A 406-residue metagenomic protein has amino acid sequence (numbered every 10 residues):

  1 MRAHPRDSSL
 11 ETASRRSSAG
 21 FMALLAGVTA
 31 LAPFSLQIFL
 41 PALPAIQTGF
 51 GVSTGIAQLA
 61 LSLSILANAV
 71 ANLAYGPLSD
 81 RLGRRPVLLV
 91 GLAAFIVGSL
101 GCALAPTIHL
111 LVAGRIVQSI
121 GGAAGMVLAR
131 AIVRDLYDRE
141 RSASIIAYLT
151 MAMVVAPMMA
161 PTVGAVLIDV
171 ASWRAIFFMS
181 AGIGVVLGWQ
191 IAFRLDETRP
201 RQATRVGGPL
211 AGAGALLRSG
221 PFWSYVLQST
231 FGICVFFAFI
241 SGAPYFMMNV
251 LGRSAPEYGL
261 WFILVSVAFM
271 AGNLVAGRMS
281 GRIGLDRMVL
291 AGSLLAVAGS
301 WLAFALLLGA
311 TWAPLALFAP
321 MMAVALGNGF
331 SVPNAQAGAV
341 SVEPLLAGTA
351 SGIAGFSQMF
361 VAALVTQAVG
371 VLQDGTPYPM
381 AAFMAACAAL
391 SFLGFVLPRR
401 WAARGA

Functional and structural regions predicted by a protein language model:
D7-S14, D196-V226: Juxtamembrane intracellular "pre-TM" segments in multi-pass secondary transporters
A42-V70: Extracellular/periplasmic helix-loop-helix junction of adjacent transmembrane segments in MFS-like secondary
A45, L73-P77, R81, V166 (+1 more regions): Membrane-interface helix termini in secondary transporters
G49-G51, G83, L104-L110, G121 (+3 more regions): Helix-breaking motifs and short loop linkers at transmembrane-helix boundaries and internal kinks in secondary membrane
V70-H109: Conserved MFS/SLC helix-loop-helix module at the cytosolic interface between two early adjacent transmembrane helices
A94-G101, H109-V117, L315-P320: Paired small-residue
L110, R139-E140, S144-F193: Helix-loop-helix hairpin linking two adjacent transmembrane segments in secondary transporters
G114-M153: Cytoplasmic helix-loop-helix junction between adjacent transmembrane helices in 12-TM secondary transporters
